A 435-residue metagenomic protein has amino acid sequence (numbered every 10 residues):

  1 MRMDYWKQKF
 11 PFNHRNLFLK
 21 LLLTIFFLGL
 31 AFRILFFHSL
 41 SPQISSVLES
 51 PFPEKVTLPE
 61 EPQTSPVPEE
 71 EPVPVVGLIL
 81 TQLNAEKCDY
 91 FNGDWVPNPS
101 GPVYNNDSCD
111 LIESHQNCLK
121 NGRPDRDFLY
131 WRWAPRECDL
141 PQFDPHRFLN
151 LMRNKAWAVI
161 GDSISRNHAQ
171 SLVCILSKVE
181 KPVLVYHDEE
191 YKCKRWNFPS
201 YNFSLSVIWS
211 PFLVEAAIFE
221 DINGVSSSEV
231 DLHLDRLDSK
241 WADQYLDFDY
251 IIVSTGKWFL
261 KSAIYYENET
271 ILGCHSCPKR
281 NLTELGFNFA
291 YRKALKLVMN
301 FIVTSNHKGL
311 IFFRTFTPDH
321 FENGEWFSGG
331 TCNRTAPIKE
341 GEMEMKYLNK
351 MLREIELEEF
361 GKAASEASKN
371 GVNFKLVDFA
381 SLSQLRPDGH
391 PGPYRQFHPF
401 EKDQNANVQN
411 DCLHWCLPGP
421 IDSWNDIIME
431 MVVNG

Functional and structural regions predicted by a protein language model:
R2-G435: A compositional signature for long Ser/Thr(±Pro)-rich, low-complexity
